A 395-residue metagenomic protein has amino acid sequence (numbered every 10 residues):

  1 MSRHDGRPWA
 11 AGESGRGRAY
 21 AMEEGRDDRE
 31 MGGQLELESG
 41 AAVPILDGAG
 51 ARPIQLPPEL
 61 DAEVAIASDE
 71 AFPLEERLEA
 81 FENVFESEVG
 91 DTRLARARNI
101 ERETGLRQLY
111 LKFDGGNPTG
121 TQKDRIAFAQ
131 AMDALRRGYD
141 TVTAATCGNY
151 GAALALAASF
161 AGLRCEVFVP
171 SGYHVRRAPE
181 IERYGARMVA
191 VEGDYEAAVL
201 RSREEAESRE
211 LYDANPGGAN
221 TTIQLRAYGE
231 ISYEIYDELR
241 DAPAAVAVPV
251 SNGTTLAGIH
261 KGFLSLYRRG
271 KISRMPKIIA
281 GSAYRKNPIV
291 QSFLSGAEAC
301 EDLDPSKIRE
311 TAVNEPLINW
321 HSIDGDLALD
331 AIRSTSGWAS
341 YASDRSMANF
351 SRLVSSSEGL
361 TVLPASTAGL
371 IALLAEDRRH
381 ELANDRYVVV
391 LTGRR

Functional and structural regions predicted by a protein language model:
S2-R395: PLP-dependent amino-acid enzyme catalytic core
